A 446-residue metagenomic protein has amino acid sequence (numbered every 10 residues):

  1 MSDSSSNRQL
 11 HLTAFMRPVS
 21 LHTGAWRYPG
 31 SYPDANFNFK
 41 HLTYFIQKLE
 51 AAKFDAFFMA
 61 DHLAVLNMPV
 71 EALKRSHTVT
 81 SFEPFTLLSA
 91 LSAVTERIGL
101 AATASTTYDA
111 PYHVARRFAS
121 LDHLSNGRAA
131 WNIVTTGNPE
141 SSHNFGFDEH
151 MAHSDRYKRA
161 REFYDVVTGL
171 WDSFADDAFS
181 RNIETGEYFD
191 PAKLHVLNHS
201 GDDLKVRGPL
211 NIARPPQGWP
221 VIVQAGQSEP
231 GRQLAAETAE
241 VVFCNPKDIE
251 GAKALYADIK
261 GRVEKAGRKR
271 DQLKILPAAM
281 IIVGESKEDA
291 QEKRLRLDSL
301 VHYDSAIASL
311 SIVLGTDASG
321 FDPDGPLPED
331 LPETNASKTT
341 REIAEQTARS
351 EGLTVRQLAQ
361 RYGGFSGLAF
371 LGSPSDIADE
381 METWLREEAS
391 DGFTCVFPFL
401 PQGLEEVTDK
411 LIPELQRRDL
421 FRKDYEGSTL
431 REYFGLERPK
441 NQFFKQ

Functional and structural regions predicted by a protein language model:
S2-L21, S154-Q217, E250-A254, G261-T383 (+1 more regions): An alpha-helical appendage that flanks or caps ligand/catalytic pockets
S2-V94, Q217-P220, I343-Q346, F444-Q446: N-terminal beta1-alpha1-beta2 module of alpha/beta enzyme domains
S5, T13-M16, Y28-K40, H77 (+1 more regions): Hydrophobic, small-residue-rich alpha-helical packing segments that form membrane-like cores
L10-A14, F57-M59, I98-A104, A129-I133 (+4 more regions): Hydrophobic faces of well-ordered beta-strands that scaffold small-molecule active sites in alpha/beta enzyme cores
L12, L49, K53, L91 (+8 more regions): Conserved, mostly hydrophobic/aromatic
N36-K48, Q224-L234, S373-R386: Short, acidic/polar
A72-L100, E264-A266, V407-K423: Alpha-helix-loop-beta-strand connector modules within alpha/beta enzyme cores
E380-E426: C-terminal structured "cap/appendage" subdomains that terminate the fold
